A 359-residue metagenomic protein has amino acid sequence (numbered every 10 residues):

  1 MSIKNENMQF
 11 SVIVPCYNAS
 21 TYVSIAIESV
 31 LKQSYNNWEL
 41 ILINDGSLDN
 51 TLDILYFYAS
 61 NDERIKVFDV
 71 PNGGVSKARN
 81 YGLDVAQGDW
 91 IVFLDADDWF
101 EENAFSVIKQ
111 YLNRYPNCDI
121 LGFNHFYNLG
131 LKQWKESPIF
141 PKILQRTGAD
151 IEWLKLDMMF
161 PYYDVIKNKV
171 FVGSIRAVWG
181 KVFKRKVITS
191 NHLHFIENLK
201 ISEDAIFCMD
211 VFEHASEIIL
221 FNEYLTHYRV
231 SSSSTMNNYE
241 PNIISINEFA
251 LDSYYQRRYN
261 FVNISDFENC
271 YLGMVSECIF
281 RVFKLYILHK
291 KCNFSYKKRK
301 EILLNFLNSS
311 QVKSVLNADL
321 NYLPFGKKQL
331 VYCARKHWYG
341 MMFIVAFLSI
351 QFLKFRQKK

Functional and structural regions predicted by a protein language model:
M1-K32: N-proximal low-complexity "stem/linker" segments adjacent to membrane-targeting elements
N7-S11, L31-L42, N50, D62-K66: Short loop->beta transition adjacent to catalytic acidic/histidine clusters or analogous donor-positioning motifs
S29, N36, N44-D53, P71-N72 (+1 more regions): A conserved acidic beta->alpha catalytic loop
V70-A86: Glycine-rich, basic loop-to-helix element that forms the pyrophosphate-binding segment of sugar-nucleotide handling
V75, A96-I218, T226-I243: Donor-binding/catalytic cores of nucleotide-activated saccharide and glycerol-phosphate transferases/polymerases
I91: Short aromatic/hydrophobic "clamp" motif used to bind/position activated sugar donors
E223-S231, N237-S265, E277-K313: Catalytic core of nucleotide-sugar-dependent glycosyltransferases
L288-K359: Membrane-interface aromatic/basic loop that binds lipid-linked glycans or pyrophosphate carriers, typified by
